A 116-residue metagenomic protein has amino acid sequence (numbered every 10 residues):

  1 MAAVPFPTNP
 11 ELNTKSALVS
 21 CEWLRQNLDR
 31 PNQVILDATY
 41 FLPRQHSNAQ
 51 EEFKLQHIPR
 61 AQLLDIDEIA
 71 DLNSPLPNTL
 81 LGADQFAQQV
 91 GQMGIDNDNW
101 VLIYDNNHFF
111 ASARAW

Functional and structural regions predicted by a protein language model:
M1-W116: Cytosolic catalytic domains that perform sulfur/thiol-centered chemistry
